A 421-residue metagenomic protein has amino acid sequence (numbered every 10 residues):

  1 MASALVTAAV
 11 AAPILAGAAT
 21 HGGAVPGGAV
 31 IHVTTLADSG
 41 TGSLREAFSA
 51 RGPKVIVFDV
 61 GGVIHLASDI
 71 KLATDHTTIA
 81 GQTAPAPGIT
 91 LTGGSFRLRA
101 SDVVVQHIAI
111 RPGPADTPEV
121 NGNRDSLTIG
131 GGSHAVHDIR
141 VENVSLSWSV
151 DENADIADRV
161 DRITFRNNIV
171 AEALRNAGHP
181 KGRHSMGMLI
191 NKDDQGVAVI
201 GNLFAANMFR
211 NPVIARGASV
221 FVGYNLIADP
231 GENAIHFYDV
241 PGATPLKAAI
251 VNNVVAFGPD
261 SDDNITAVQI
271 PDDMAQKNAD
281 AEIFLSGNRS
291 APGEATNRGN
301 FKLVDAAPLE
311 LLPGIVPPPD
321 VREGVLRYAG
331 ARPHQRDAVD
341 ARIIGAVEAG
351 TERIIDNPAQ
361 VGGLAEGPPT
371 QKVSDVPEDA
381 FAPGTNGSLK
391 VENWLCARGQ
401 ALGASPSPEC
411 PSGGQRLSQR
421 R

Functional and structural regions predicted by a protein language model:
M1-A11: Gram-negative bacterial Sec-dependent N-terminal signal peptides
A18-I56: Acidic Gly/Asp/Thr-rich repetitive segments characteristic of extracellular carbohydrate-active and adhesion proteins
V30, T41, P53-V55, G61-V63 (+14 more regions): Detector for repetitive beta-architecture
A37-S39, G61-V63, T83-A86, G258-S261 (+1 more regions): Acidic glycine-/aspartate-rich tracts in secreted/extracellular proteins
I64-A198: Right-handed parallel beta-helix
T78, T83, A109, S145 (+5 more regions): A structural signal for beta-strand register positions
I214-D375, D379, C396: Extracellular beta-rich repeat passengers
I354-R421: C-terminal non-catalytic accessory extensions
